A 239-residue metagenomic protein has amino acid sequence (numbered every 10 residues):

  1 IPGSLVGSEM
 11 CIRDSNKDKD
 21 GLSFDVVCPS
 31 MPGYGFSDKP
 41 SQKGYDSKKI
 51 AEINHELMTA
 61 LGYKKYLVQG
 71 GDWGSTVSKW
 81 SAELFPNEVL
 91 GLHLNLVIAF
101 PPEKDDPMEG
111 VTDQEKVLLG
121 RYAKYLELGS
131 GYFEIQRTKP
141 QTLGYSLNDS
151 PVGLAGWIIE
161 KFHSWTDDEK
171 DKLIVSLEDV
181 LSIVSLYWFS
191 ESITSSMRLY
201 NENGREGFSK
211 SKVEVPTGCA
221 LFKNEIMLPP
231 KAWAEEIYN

Functional and structural regions predicted by a protein language model:
I1-I12: Single conserved hydrophobic/aromatic residue that forms the stacking wall/gate of nucleotide- or nucleobase-binding
S15-S23, Y63-T112: Conserved hydrolase catalytic core segment
L22, M31-Y45, K79: Glycine-rich "HGGG/HGxG" loop immediately N-terminal to the catalytic nucleophile of the alpha/beta-hydrolase
C28, V68, C219-L221: Structural beta-sheet core signal
K48-Y66: Conserved acidic catalytic loop of the alpha/beta-hydrolase fold
P107-P140, S209-K212: The feature captures the conserved acid-bearing segment of alpha/beta-hydrolase catalytic domains
Q136-N239: C-terminal subdomain of alpha/beta-hydrolase-fold enzymes, centered on the catalytic histidine and its supporting
